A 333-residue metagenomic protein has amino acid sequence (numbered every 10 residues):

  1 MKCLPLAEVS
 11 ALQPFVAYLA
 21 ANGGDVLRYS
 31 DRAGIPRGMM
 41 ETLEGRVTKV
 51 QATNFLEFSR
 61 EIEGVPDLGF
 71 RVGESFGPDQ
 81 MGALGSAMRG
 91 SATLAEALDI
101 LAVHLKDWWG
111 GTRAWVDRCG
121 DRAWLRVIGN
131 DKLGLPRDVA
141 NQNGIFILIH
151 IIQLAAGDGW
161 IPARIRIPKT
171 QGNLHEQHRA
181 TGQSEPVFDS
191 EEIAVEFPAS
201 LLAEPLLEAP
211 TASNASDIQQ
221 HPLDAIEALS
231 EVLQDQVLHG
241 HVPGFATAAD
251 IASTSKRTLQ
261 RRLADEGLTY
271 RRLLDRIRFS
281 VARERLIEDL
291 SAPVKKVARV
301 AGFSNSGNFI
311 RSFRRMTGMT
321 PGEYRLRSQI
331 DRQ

Functional and structural regions predicted by a protein language model:
M1-R122: N-terminal low-complexity or simple alpha-helical regulatory segments that function as activation/interaction modules
A7, A21, P136, A140 (+1 more regions): Short, contiguous, pocket-lining structural segments that sit at or immediately flank catalytic/ligand-binding sites
P14-F15, I147, I151, V232: Short, hydrophobic/aromatic alpha-helical segments in well-folded domains
R37, T48, F76-L201: N-terminal regulatory/effector-sensing and dimerization cores that precede helix-turn-helix DNA-binding domains
Q171-Q333: Extended mid-to-C-terminal alpha-helical interaction segments
